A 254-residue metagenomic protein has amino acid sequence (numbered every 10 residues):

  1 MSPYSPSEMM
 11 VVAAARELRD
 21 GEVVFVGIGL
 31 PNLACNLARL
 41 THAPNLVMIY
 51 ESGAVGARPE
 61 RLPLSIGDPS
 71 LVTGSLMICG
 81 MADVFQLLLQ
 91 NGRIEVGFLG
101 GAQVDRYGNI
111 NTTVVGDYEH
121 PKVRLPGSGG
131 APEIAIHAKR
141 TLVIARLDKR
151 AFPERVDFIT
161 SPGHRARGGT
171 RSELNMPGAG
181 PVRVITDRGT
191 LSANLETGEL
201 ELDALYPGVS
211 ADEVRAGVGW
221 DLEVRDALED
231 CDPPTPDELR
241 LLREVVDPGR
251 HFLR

Functional and structural regions predicted by a protein language model:
M1-S75: N-terminal active-site beta-alpha-beta segment that forms phosphate/nucleotide-binding and substrate-recognition loops
L18, E22, A38, H42 (+6 more regions): Structural signal for hydrophobic packing residues in well-ordered secondary-structure cores of soluble enzyme domains
N45-A54, V72-L76, K122-G127, L205 (+1 more regions): Short, Lys/Arg-enriched charge-dense amphipathic segments
L62-D230, P234: Conserved phosphate- and dinucleotide-binding cores of soluble alpha/beta proteins, encompassing both enzyme active
D226-R254: A conserved C-terminal secondary-structure "cap"
